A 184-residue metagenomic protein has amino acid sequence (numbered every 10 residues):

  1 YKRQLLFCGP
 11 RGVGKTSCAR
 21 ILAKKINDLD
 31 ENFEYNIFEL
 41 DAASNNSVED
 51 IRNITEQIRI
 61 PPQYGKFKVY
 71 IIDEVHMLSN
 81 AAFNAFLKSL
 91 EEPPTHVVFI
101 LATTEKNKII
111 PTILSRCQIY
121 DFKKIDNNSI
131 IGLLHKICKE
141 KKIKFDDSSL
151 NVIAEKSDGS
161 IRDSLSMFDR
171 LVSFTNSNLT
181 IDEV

Functional and structural regions predicted by a protein language model:
K2-I119, S129, I137, D169: P-loop/Walker A NTP-binding region and its immediately flanking N-terminal helices in P-loop NTPase folds
A19-R20, I131, S164, I181: A general structural signal for well-ordered alpha-helical segments in protein cores
D30, F145-D147, I181: Residue-level detector of short coil/turn "hinge" positions at structural boundaries
Y70, H135, K139, S149-K156 (+2 more regions): C-terminal helical "lid" of AAA+/P-loop NTPase domains
Y120, N127, I131-N151: Helix-loop-helix "sensor" segment of P-loop NTPases
D126-N127, G159: Nucleotide-binding/hydrolysis machinery
